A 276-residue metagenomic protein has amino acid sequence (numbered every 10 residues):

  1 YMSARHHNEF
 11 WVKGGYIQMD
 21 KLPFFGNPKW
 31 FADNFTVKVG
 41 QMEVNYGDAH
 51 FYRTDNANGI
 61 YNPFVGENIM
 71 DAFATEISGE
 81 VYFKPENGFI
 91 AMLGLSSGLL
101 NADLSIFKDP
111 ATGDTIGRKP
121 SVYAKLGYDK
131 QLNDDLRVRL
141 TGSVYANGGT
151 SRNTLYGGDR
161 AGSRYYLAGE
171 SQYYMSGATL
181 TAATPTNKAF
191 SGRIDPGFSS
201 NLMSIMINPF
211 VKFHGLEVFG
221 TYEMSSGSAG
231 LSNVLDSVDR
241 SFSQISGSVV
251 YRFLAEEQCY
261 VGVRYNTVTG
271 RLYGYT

Functional and structural regions predicted by a protein language model:
Y1-N101, I116-D134, R139, V144-N147 (+3 more regions): Outer membrane beta-barrel
H6-W11, I69-D71, K108-K119, P196-N201 (+3 more regions): Replace "Gram-negative outer membrane beta-barrel proteins" with "bacterial and organellar outer membrane beta-barrel
K29, T54-N56, P63, N68-I69 (+3 more regions): General N-terminal targeting signals
N56-P63, L95-F107, A183-F190, S225-G230 (+1 more regions): Flexible, solvent-exposed coil segments and beta strand-coil junctions, predominantly the extracellular/periplasmic
G98-S121, S151-A168: Surface loops at the rim/top face of extracytoplasmic beta-rich domains
R137-G274: Detector for outer-membrane/organellar transmembrane beta-barrel domains, recognizing the amphipathic beta-strand
